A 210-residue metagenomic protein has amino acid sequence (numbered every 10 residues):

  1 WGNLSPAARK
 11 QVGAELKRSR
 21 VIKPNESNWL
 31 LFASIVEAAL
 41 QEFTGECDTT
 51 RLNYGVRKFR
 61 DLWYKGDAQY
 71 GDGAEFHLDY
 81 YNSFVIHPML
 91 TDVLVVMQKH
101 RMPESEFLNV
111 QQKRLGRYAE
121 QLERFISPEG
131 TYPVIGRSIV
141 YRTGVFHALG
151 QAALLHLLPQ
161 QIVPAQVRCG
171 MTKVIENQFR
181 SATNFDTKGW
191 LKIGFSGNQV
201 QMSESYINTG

Functional and structural regions predicted by a protein language model:
W1-R117, E123-G150: Aromatic-lined, polymer-binding surfaces characteristic of secreted/periplasmic polysaccharide-degrading enzymes
A153-G210: Extended polysaccharide-engagement surfaces of secreted carbohydrate-active enzymes
